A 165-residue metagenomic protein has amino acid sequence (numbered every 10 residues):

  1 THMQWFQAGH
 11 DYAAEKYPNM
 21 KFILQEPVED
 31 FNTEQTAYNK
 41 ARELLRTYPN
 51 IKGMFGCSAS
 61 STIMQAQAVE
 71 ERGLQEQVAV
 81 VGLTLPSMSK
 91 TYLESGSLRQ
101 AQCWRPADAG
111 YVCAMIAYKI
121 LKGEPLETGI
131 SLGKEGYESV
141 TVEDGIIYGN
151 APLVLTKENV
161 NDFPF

Functional and structural regions predicted by a protein language model:
Q4-D11, Q35-Y38, L85-S89, R105-P125: Hydrophobic alpha-helical segments within soluble ligand-binding/sensing domains
G9, E26-Y92: Hydrophobic alpha-helical
Y12-K16, V112, I116-F165: Hinge/cleft segment of the Venus flytrap/periplasmic-binding protein
Y12-N19, E43-T47, A68-R72, Y92 (+3 more regions): Structured segments of extracytoplasmic/periplasmic soluble domains in secreted or envelope-associated proteins
Y17-L24, I51: Short, structured loop/turn "capping" segments at alpha-beta junctions
N19-F22, Q77, S97-L98, A151: A generic structural signal for alpha->beta connector loops
S95-A107: Short beta-strand elements at the ligand-binding edges of bilobed clamshell
